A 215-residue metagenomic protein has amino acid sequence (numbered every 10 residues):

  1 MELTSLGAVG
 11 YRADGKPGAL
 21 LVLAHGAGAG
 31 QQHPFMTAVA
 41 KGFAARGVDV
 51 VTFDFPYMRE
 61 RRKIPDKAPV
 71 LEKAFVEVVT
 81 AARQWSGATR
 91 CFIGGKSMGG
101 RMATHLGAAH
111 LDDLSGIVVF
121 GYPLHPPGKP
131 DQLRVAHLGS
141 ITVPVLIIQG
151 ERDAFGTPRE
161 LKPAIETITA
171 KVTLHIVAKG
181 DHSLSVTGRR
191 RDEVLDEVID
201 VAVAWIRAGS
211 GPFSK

Functional and structural regions predicted by a protein language model:
M1-C91, A109, D181-T187: Serine-hydrolase catalytic machinery in alpha/beta-hydrolase-like enzymes
V22-G26, G121, Q149: The conserved beta1-alpha1 loop
M36, R134, V143, T157-I165: Short alpha-helix in the alpha/beta-hydrolase fold that links the catalytic acid
F75-V143: Primarily recognizes the serine-hydrolase "nucleophile elbow" in alpha/beta-hydrolase and SGNH/GDSL folds
I141-T142, I147-Q149, D153: Short beta-strand/loop motif that positions the catalytic acidic residue of the alpha/beta-hydrolase fold
E151-F155, H182-S183: Acidic catalytic loop of the alpha/beta-hydrolase fold
T167-L184: Catalytic histidine neighborhood in serine/cysteine hydrolases with alpha/beta-hydrolase-type architecture
G180, G188-K215: Catalytic active-site module of serine/aspartate enzymes centered on a nucleophile-bearing elbow/loop
